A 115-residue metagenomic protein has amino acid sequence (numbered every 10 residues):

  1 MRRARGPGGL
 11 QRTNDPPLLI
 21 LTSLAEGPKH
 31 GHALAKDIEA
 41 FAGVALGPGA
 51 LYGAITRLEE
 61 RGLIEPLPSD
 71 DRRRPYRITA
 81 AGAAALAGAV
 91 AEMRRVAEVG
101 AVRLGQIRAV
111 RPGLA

Functional and structural regions predicted by a protein language model:
M1-R3: Long, low-complexity, charged/polar intrinsically disordered regions in eukaryotic proteins
P7-A50, D70: N-terminal helix-turn-helix DNA-binding core of bacterial DNA-binding proteins
S23-E26, L67, A85, E92 (+1 more regions): Histidine kinase transmitter module recognition
E26-H30, R61, G82: Short, charged/polar surface micro-motifs in flexible loops or helix N-caps
L51-G53, R57-R61: Basic amphipathic alpha-helical segments that dock to polyanions
E59-D70, R77: Beta-hairpin "wing" of winged helix-turn-helix
D71-V90: Basic, amphipathic "hinge/linker" alpha-helix immediately C-terminal to the N-terminal HTH DNA-binding motif
A87-A115: Amphipathic alpha-helical dimerization/coiled-coil segments that flank or bridge DNA-binding/regulatory modules
